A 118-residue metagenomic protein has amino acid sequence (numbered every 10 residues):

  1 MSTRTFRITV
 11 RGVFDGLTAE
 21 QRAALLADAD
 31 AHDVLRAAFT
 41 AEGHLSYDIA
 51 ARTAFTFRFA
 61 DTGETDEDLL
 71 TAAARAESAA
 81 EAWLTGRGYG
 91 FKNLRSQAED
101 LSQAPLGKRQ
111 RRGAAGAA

Functional and structural regions predicted by a protein language model:
M1-L25: Short, extreme N-terminal segment that most often corresponds to the first beta-strand
M1-R4, F91-A118: Short, charged, intrinsically disordered terminal tails
T18-F39: Short amphipathic alpha-helix segments
D28-L35, A76-L84: Short, non-transmembrane amphipathic alpha-helical segments
R36-A74: Short, intrinsically disordered low-complexity segments
T56-T62, L70, L84, A104-A117: Short, charged interaction patches at domain edges and termini
A79-Q97: Short, compact, well-ordered microdomains
